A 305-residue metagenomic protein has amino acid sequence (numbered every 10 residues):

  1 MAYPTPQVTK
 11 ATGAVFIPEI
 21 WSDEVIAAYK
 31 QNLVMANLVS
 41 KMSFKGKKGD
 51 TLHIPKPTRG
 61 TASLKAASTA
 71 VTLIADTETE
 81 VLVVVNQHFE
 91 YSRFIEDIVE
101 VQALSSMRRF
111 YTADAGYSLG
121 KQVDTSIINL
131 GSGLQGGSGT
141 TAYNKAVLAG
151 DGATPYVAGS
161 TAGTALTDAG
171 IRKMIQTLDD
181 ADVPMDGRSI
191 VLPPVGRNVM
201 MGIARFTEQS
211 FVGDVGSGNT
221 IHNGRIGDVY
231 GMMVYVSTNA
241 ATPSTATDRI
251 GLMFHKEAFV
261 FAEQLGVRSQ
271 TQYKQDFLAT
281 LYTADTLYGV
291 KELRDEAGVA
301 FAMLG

Functional and structural regions predicted by a protein language model:
M1-V81, E296-M303: N-terminal "assembly arms/tails" that initiate or stabilize quaternary assembly in self-assembling proteins
A28, H53, R59, V71 (+2 more regions): Structured, hydrophobic secondary-structure cores that serve as assembly/anchoring elements
G46, K65, I74-A75, V85-Q87 (+6 more regions): Generic, well-ordered alpha-helical segments
K48, L52-K56, A169-E263: Extended oligomerization regions of viral-like shell subunits
I98-T177, F301-G305: Alpha-helical scaffold segments that mediate packing/assembly in large oligomeric complexes
A262-T271: A conserved acidic, glycine/proline-rich C-terminal tail/linker
Q270-G305: Extended, compositionally biased alpha-helical segments that mediate assembly or anchoring
